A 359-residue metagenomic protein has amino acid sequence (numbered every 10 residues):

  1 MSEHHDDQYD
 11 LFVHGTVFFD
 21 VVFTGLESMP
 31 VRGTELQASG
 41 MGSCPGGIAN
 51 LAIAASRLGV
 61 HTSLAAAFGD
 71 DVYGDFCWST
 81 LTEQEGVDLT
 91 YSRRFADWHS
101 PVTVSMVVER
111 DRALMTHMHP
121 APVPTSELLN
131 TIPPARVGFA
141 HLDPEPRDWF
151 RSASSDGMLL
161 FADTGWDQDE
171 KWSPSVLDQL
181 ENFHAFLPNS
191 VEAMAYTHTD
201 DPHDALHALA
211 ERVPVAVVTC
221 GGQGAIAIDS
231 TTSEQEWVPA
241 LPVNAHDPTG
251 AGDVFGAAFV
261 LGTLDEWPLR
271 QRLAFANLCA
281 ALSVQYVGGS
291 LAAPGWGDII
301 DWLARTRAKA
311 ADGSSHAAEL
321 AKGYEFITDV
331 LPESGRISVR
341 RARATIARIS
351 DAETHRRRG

Functional and structural regions predicted by a protein language model:
M1-F18, T82-R94, M106-W237, P294-G359: Ribokinase/PfkB-type carbohydrate-kinase core domain
L11, V31-V102, W302-A308: Substrate-binding N-lobe of the ribokinase-like
F23-V31: Short, flexible, mixed-charge acidic loops at enzyme active sites
E35-C44, V238-G250, L269-R270: Short pre-catalytic strand/loop immediately N-terminal to key active-site residues, enriched for Gly-Thr
A38, A140, A162-T164, G250-A251 (+1 more regions): Thr-Gly-centered strand-to-loop micro-motif
A52-A54, V60, M194-A195, A245-L273 (+1 more regions): Short, small-residue alpha-helix embedded
G221-S233, W237-T263: A contiguous binding-surface segment within folded domains or other stable secondary-structure elements
L282-L291: Short arginine-rich
